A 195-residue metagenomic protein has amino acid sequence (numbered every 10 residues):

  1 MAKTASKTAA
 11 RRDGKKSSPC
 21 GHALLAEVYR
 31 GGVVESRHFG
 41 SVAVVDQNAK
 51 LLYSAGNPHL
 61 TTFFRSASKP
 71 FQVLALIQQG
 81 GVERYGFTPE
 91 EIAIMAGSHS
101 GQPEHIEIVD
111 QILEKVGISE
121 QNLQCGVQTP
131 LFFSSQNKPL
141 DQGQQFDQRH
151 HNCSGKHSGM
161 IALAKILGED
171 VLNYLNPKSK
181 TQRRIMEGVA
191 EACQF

Functional and structural regions predicted by a protein language model:
A2-H59: Beta-lactamase-like hydrolase cores
G14-P19, T88-F195: Active-site-adjacent helix/loop patches that line small-molecule binding or acyl-intermediate pockets
V34, L60, F64, G101 (+1 more regions): Secondary-structure capping and boundary motifs in well-ordered enzyme cores
G40, P70-A75, E107-Q111: N-terminal, well-ordered alpha-helical segments
K50-L52, V82, G168-E169: Short helix-loop capping/hinge motifs at secondary-structure junctions, enriched in acidic/polar residues
A55-T61, A93-A96: Short helix/strand-bridging catalytic loops that position acidic/His residues to coordinate divalent metals and engage
F64-G81: Active-site SXXK
G81-T88: Phosphate-handling active-site elements
